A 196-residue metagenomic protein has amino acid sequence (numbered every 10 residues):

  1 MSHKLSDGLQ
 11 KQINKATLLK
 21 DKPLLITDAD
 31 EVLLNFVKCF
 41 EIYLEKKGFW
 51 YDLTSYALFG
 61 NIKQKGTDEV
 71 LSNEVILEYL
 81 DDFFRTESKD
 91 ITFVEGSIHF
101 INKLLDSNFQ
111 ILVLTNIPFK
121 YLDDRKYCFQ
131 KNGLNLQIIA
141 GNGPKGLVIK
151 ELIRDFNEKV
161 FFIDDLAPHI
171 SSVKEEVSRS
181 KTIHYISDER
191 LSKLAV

Functional and structural regions predicted by a protein language model:
M1-V75: Active-site neighborhood of HAD-like aspartate-dependent phosphohydrolases
L19-K20, D106-F109, I153-K159: Glycine-rich phosphate-binding loop signature in dinucleotide/nucleotide-binding domains
I26-D28, L114, I163, Y185: Short hydrophobic segments within beta-strands
T67-F84, R125-K131: Short, basic/glycine-rich phosphate-binding loops at helix/coil junctions that contact nucleotide phosphates
N73, R85-V113, F119-K126: Short, acidic loop-to-helix structural element flanking the phosphoryl-transfer center in phosphate-processing enzymes
Q110-I111, L136, V160, S180-T182: Hydrophobic anchor at the start of a short beta-strand that flanks the dinucleotide cofactor-binding loop
P118-V160, A167-K174: Substrate-recognition "cap/lid" segment bordering the active-site pocket of phosphatases
F161-V196: Acidic, Mg2+-coordinating phosphoryl-transfer loop and its flanking beta/alpha structural elements, shared across
